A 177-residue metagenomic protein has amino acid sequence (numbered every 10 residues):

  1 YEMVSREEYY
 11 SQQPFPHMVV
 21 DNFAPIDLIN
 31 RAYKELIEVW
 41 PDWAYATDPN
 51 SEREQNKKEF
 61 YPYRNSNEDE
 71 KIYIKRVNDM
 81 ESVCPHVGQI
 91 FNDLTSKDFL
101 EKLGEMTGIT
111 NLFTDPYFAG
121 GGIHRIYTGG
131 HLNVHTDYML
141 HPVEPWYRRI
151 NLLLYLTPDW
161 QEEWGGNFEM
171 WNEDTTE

Functional and structural regions predicted by a protein language model:
Y1-R6: N- or domain-start disorder-to-order transition segments that initiate the globular core
E7-M106: Non-heme Fe(II)/2-oxoglutarate
M80-E177: Catalytic core of non-heme Fe(II) oxygenases with the double-stranded beta-helix
